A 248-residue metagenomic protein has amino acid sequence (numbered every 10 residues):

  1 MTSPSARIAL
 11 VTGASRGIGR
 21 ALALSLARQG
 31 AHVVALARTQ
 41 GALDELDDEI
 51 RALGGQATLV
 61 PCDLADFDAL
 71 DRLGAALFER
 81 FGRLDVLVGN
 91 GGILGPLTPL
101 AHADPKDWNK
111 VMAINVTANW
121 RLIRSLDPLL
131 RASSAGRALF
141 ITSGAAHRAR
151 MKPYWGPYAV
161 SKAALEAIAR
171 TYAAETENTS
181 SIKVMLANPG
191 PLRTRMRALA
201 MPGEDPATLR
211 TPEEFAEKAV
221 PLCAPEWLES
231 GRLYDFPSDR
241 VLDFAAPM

Functional and structural regions predicted by a protein language model:
A6-R7, G55-Q56, R83-L84, L130-S143 (+1 more regions): Active-site loop of short-chain dehydrogenase/reductase
S15-G17: Conserved glycine-rich cofactor-binding loop
Q29-E45: Conserved glycine-rich Rossmann-like NAD(P)H-binding loop of the short-chain dehydrogenase/reductase
G41, P61-R72, P105: The beta1-alpha1 cofactor-binding region of Rossmann-like NAD(H)/NADP(H)-dependent oxidoreductases
I93, R131, R137-N178: Catalytic loop of short-chain dehydrogenase/reductase
T98-L100, D107-K110: Substrate-binding pocket helix/loop in short-chain dehydrogenase/reductase
N178, I182, L186-A187, T194 (+1 more regions): C-terminal helical subdomain
